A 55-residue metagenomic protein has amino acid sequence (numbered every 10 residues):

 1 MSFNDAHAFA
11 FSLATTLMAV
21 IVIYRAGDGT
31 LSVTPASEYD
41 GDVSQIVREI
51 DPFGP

Functional and structural regions predicted by a protein language model:
M1-A19: A short, charged, amphipathic alpha-helix used as a generic interaction element across diverse proteins
Y24-P55: Detector for the mature cores of small, proteolytically processed and post-translationally modified peptide effectors
